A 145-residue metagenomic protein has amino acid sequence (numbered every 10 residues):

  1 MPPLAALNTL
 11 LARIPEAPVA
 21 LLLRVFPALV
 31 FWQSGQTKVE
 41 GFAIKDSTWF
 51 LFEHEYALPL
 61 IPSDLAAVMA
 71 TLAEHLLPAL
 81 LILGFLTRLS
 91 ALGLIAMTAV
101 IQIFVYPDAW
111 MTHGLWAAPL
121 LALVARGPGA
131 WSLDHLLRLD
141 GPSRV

Functional and structural regions predicted by a protein language model:
M1-S47, L58-L76, L83-V145: Extended, low-polarity transmembrane helix blocks
F50-E53: Extracytoplasmic copper-binding redox domains, predominantly the cupredoxin/blue-copper superfamily
